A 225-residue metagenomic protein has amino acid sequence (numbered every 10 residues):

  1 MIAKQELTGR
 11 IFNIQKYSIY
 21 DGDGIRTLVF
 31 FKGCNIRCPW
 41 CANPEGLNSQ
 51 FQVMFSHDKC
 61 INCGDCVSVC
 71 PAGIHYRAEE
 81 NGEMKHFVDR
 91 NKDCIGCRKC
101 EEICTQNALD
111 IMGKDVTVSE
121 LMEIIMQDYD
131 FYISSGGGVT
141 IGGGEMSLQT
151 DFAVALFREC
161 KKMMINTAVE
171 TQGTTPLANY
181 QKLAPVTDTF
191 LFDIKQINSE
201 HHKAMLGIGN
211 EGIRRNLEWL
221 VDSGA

Functional and structural regions predicted by a protein language model:
M1-K4, T8-R10, L28-V29, R77: N-terminal pre-core extensions flanking Radical SAM catalytic domains
I11-D65, H86-G96, T140: N-terminal pre-triad scaffold of radical SAM enzymes
I14, P44, N91, M112 (+4 more regions): Fold-independent oxyanion-binding glycine-rich loops and adjacent beta-strand/coil segments at enzyme active sites
K32, C60, C94, D115 (+2 more regions): Short, surface-exposed acidic/glycine-rich loop or hinge patches that mediate macromolecular interfaces
P39-G46, D65-V88, K99-K114: Iron-sulfur cluster-binding cysteine motifs and their immediate structural context in ferredoxin-like electron-transfer
I61-C63, S68, E120, M126: General zinc-binding finger modules coordinated by cysteine/histidine
S119-A225: Conserved AdoMet/S-adenosylmethionine-binding subsite of the radical SAM
